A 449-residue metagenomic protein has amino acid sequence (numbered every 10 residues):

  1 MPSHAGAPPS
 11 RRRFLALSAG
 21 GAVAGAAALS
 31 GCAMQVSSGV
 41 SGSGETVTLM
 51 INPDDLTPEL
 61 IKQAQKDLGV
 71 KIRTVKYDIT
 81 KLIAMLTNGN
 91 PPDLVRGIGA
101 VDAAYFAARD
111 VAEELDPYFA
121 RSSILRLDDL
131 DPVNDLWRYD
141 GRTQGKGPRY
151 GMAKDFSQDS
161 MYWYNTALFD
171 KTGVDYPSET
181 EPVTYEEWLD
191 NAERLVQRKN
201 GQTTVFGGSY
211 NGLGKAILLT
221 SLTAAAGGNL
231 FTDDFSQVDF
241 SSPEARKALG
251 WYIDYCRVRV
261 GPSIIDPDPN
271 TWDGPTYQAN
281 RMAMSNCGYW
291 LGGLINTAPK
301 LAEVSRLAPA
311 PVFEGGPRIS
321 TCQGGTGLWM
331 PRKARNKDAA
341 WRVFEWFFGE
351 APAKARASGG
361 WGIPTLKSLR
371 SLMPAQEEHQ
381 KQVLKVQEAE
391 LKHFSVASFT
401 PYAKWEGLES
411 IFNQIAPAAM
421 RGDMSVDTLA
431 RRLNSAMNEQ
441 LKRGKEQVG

Functional and structural regions predicted by a protein language model:
M1-V111, R121-L127, P177, E314-G316 (+7 more regions): Conserved N-terminal structural module of periplasmic/extracytoplasmic solute-binding proteins
K66, T87, G250, D254-V260 (+4 more regions): Extracytoplasmic/periplasmic substrate-recognition and gating elements
V75-A84, P182-E187, I264-Q278: Short helix-initiation/N-cap motifs at beta->coil->alpha
D102-D159, A308: Hinge/lid segment of periplasmic solute-binding proteins
D116-D131, S178-E181, K199-N200, T204-S209 (+3 more regions): Short, solvent-exposed loop/beta-turn-alpha elements that line the ligand-binding surface or hinge of extracytoplasmic
G141-D155, S160, E186-V238, M282: Extracytoplasmic/periplasmic solute-binding protein
Q144, A308-P309, S358-Q414, A418 (+1 more regions): Long, aromatic- and glycine/proline-rich binding clefts that accommodate carbohydrate-like moieties
D190-R194, D234-D266, A310: Glycine-centered hinge/linker elements that transmit conformational signals in sensory and ligand-binding systems
